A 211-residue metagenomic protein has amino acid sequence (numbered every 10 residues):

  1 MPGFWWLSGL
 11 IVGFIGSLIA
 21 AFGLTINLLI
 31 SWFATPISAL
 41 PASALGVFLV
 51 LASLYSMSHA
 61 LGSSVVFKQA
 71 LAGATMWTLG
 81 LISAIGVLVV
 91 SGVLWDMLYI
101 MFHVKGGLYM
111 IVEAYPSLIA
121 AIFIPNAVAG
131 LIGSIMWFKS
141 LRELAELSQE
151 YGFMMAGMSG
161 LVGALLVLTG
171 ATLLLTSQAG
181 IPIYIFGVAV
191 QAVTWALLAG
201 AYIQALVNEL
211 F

Functional and structural regions predicted by a protein language model:
M1-W95, I100, L108, P125-A171 (+1 more regions): Membrane-interface extramembranous regions at the lipid-water interface
Y109-A121: Short aromatic-rich membrane-water interface segments that cap or initiate transmembrane helices in multi-pass membrane
S177-I181: Membrane-interface helix caps and helix-loop-helix hairpins in membrane proteins
